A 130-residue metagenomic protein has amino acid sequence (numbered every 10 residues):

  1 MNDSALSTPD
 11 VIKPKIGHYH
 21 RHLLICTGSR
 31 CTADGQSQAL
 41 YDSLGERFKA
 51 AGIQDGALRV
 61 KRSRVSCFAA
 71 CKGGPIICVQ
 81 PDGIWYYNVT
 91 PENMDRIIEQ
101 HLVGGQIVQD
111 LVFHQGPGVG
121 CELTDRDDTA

Functional and structural regions predicted by a protein language model:
M1-D10, K15-I16: N-terminal leader/targeting and pre-domain segments
N2-D3, Y19-R59, S63-R64, D125: Small-residue-enriched alpha-helical segments and adjacent helix-cap loops that form tight helix-helix packing
P14-H18, F68-A70: Short glycine/proline-enriched loop/turn "hinge" motifs that connect secondary-structure elements and lie
K15-G17, Q54, C78: Solvent-exposed alpha-helices and their adjacent loops that cap or buttress functional pockets in soluble metabolic
R30-K49, G73-N93, Q100: Iron-sulfur (Fe-S) cluster-binding segments and ferredoxin-like electron-carrier domains, especially [2Fe-2S]
A57-G74, Q80-D82: Short, intrinsically disordered low-complexity segments
W85, T90-A130: C-terminal binding/interaction regions
